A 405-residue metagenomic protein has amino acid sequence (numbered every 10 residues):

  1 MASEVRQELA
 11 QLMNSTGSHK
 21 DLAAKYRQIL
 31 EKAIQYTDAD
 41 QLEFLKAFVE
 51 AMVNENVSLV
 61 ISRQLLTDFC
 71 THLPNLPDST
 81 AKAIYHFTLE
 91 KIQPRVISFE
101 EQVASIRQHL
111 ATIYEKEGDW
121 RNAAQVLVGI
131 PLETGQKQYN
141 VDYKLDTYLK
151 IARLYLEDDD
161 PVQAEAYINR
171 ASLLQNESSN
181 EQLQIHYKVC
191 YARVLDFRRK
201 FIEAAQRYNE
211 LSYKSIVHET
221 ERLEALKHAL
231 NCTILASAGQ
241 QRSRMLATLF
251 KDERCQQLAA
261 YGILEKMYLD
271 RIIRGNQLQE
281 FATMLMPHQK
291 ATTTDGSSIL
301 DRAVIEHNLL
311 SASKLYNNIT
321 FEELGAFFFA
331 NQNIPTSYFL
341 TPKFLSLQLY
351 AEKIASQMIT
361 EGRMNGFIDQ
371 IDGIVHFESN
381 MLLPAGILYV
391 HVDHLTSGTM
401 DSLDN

Functional and structural regions predicted by a protein language model:
M1-K116, R121-N405: Charged, E/D/K/R/S-rich low-complexity terminal regions of large eukaryotic assembly subunits
